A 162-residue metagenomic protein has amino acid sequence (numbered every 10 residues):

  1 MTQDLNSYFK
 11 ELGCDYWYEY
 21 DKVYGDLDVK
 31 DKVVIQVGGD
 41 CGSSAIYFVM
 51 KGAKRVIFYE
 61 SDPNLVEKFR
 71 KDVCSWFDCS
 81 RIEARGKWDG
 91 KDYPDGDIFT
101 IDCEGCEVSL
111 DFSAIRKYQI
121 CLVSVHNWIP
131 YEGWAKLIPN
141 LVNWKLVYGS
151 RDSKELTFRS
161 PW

Functional and structural regions predicted by a protein language model:
M1-E11: Rossmann-like AdoMet
D4-N6, V29, V33, W144-L146: Hydrophobic alpha-helical context, especially transmembrane and signal-peptide helices
S7, D15-E19, D92, K117 (+1 more regions): Intrinsically disordered, low-complexity N-terminal regions enriched in serine/proline/glycine with scattered basic
K10-G90: SAM cofactor-binding core of SAM-dependent methyltransferases, primarily the Rossmann-like beta-alpha-beta module
W88-D92, C106-E107: Short loop/turn elements that flank and shape the SAM/SAH-binding pocket of Class I
G96-W162: Conserved acidic-Pro-Pro-aromatic motif
